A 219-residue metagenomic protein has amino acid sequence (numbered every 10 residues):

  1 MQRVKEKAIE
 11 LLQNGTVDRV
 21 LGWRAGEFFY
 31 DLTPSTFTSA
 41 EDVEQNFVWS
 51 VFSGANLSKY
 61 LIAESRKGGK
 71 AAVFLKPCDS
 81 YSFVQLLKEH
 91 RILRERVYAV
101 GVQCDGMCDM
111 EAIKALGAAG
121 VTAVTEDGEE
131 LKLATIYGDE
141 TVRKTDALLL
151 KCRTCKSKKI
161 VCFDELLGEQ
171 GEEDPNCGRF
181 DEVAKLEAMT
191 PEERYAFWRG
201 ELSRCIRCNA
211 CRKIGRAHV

Functional and structural regions predicted by a protein language model:
M1-R194, W198: Iron-sulfur-associated redox domains of electron-transfer enzymes in respiratory and anaerobic energy metabolism
L149-C152, L202-C208, R212: Residues immediately within or flanking Cys/His clusters that coordinate Zn2+ in small zinc-binding modules
A217-V219: Conserved small/polar residues in nucleotide/adenosyl-binding loops
